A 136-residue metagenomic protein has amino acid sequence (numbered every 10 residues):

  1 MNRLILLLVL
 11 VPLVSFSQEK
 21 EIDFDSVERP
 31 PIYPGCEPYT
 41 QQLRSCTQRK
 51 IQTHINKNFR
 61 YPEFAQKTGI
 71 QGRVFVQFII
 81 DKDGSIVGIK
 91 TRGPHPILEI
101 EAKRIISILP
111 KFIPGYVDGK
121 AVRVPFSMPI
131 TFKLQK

Functional and structural regions predicted by a protein language model:
L4-L6, F16-K136: Charge-biased low-complexity segments
V9: Residue-level recognition of phosphate/Mg2+-coordinating polar/acidic sites in nucleotide-handling active sites
P12-V14: N-terminal signal peptide c-region/cleavage motif recognized by signal peptidases
